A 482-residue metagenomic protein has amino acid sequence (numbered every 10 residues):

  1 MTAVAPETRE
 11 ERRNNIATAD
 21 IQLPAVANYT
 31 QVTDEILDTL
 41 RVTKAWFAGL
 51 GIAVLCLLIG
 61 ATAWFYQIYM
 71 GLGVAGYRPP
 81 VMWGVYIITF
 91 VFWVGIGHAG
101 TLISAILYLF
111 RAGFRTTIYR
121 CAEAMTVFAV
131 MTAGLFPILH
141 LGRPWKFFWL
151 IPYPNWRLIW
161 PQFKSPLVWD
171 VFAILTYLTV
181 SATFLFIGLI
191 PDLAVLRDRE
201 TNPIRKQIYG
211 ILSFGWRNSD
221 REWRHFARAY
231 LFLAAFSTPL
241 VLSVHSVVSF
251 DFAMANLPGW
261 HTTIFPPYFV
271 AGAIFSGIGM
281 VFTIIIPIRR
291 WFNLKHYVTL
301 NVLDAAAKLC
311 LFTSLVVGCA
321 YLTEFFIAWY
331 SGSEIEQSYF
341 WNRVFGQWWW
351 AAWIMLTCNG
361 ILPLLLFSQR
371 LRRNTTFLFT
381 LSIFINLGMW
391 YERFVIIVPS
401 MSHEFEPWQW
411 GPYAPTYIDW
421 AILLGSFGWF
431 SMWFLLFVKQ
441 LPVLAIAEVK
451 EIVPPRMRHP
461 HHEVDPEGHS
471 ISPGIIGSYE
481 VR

Functional and structural regions predicted by a protein language model:
T2-F90, I96, H459, E463-R482: N-terminal regions that are enriched for targeting/export leaders and immediately downstream pro/stem segments
T2-P24, W64-A75, P79-W83, F90-D220 (+2 more regions): Transmembrane-helix bundle segments that line or gate the permeation/cavity pathway in multi-pass membrane proteins
T2-V26, N359-P363, R373-R482: TerminUS-proximal long segments
E35, T39-Y66, N155-I354, S368 (+4 more regions): Long, contiguous internal "core" modules enriched in hydrophobic/ aromatic residues
G51-I59, T126-L139, F312-A320, T380-E392: Hydrophobic alpha-helical membrane-insertion segments
V91-I96, F163-A182, A273, W349-G360 (+1 more regions): Hydrophobic alpha-helical transmembrane segments
A99-R111, Y177-A194, M280-R290, G360-F379 (+1 more regions): Transmembrane alpha-helical segments in integral membrane proteins
I118-T126, Y297-L315, F377-I383: Interfacial segments of alpha-helical transmembrane regions
